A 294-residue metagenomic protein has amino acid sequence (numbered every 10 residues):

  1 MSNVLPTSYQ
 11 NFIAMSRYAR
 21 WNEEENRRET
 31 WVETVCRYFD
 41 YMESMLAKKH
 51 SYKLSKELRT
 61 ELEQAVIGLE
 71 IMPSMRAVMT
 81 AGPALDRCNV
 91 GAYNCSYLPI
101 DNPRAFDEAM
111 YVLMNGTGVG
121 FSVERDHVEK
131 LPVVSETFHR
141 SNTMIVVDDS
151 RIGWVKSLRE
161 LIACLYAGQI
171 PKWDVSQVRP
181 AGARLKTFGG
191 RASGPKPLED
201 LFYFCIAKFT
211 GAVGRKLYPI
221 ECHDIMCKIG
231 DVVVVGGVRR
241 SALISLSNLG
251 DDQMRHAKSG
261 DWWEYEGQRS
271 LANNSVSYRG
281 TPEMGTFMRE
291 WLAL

Functional and structural regions predicted by a protein language model:
M1-L294: Extended catalytic cores of very large enzyme megasubunits
